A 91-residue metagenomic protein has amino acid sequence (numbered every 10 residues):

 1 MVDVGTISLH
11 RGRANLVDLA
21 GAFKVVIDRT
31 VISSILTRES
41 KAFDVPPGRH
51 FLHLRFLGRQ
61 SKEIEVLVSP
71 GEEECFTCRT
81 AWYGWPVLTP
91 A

Functional and structural regions predicted by a protein language model:
M1-A91: Short loop/turn and low-complexity linker motifs enriched in small/turn-promoting residues
